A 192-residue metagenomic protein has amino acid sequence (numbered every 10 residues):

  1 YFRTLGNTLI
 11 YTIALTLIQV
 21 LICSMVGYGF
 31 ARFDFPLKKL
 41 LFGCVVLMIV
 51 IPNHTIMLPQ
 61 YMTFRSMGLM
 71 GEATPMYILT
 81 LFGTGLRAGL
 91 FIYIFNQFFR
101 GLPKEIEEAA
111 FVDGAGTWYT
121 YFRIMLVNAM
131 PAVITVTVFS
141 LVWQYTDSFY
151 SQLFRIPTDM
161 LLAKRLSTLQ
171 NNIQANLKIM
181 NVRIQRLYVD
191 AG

Functional and structural regions predicted by a protein language model:
Y1-G192: A structural signal for multi-pass alpha-helical bundles of membrane permease subunits that mediate small-molecule
